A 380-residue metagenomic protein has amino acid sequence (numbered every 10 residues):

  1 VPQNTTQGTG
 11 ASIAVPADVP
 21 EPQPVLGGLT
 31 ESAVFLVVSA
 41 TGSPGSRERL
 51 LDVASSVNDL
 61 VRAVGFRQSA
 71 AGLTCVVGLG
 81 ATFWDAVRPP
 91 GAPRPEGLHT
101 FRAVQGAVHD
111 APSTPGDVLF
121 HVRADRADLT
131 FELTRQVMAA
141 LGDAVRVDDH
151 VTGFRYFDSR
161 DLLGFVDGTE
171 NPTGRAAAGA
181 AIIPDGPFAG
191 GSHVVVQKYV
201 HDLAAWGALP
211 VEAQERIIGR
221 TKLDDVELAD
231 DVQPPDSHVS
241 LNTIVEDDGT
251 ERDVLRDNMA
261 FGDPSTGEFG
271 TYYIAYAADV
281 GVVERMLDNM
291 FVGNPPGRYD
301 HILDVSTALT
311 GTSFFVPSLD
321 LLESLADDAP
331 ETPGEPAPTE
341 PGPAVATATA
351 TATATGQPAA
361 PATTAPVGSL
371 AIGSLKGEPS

Functional and structural regions predicted by a protein language model:
P2-A348, V367-I372, K376-P379: Long, histidine/aromatic-enriched segments associated with O2/redox biology
P341, T355-G368: Generic short amphipathic/hydrophobic targeting helices enriched at N-termini, encompassing Sec-type signal peptides
V345-Q357: Ser/Thr/Pro-rich, intrinsically disordered low-complexity segments
